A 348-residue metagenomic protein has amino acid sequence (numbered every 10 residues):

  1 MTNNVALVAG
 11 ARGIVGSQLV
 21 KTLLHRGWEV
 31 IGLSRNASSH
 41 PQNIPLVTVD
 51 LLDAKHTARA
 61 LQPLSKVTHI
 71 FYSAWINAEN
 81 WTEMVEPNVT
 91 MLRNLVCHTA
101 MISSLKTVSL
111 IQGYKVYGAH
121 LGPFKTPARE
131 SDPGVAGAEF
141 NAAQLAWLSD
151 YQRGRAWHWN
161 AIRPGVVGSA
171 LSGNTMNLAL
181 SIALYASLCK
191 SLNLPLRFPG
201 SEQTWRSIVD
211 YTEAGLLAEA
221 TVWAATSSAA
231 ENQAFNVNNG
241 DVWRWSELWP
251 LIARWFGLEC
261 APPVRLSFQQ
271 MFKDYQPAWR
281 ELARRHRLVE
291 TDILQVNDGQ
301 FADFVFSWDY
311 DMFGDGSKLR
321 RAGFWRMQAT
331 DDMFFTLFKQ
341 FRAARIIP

Functional and structural regions predicted by a protein language model:
N4-R26: N-terminal Rossmann NAD(P)H-binding glycine-rich loop of SDR-like oxidoreductase domains
W28-S39: Conserved glycine-rich Rossmann-like NAD(P)H-binding loop of the short-chain dehydrogenase/reductase
S38-Q42, T48-N94: NAD(P)H-binding glycine-rich loop region in Rossmannoid oxidoreductase-like domains and their noncatalytic homologs
I70-Y72, T82, T90-F140, N160: Conserved Rossmann-fold NAD(P)-dependent oxidoreductase catalytic core, especially the SDR/UDP-sugar
Q112, W147-M176: Conserved beta-loop-beta element that borders a ligand/cofactor-binding pocket
R155, V167-Y185, G215, W223-F235 (+1 more regions): Glycine/proline-rich active-site loop of Rossmann-fold NAD(P)-dependent oxidoreductases
L184-T212: A conserved pocket-lining segment of Rossmann-fold NAD(P)-dependent short-chain dehydrogenase/reductase
A218-A302, D315-S317, R321, F338 (+1 more regions): Mid/C-terminal beta-alpha module of Rossmann-like enzyme folds, strongest in SDR-family dehydrogenases/epimerases
